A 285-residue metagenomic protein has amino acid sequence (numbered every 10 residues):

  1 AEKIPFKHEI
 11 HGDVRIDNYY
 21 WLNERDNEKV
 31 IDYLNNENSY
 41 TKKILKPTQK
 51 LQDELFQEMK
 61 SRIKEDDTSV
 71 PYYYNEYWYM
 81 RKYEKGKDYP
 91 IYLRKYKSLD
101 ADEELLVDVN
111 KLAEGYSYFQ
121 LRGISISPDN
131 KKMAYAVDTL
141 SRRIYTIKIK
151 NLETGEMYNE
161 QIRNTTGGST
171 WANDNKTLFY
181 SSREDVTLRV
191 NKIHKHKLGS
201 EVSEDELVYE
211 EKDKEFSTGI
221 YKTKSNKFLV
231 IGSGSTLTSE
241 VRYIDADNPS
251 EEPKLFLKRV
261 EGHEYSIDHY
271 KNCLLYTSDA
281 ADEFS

Functional and structural regions predicted by a protein language model:
A1-L45, D53-K64: N-terminal pre-domain segments of enzymes
V30-Y40, I44-T48, K87-E104: Beta-propeller domains
S61, E65, I149-N173, L198: Core domains of intracellular innate-immunity/apoptotic signalosomes
E65-R81, G115-A136, R163-S181, D213-G232 (+1 more regions): Conserved beta-propeller blade repeats
Y83-P90, A113-Y118, V137-T146, Q161-N164 (+3 more regions): A flexible loop/linker signature enriched in serine peptidases of the S9 family
D88-V107, S141-Y158, T187-V208, T238-P253: Beta-propeller blade-edge and WD-like acidic-aromatic loop motif
V107-K111, Y209-E210, K258: Short loop/turn motifs that cap or connect beta-strands within the blades of beta-propeller-type repeat domains
Y276-S285: Single conserved hydrophobic/aromatic residue that forms the stacking wall/gate of nucleotide- or nucleobase-binding
